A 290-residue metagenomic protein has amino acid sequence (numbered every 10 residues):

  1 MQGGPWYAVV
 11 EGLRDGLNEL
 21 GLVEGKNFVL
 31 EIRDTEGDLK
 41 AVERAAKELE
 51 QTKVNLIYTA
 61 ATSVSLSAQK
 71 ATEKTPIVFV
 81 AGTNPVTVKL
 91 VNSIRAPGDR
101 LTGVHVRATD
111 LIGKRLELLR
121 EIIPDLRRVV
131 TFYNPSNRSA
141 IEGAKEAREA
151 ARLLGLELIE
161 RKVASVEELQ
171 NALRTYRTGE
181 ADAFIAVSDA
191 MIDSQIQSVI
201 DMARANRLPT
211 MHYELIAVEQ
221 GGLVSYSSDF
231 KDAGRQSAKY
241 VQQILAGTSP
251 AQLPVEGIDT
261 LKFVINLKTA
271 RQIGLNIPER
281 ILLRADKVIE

Functional and structural regions predicted by a protein language model:
M1-E290: Short hydrophobic alpha-helices and adjacent helix-cap/hinge residues
